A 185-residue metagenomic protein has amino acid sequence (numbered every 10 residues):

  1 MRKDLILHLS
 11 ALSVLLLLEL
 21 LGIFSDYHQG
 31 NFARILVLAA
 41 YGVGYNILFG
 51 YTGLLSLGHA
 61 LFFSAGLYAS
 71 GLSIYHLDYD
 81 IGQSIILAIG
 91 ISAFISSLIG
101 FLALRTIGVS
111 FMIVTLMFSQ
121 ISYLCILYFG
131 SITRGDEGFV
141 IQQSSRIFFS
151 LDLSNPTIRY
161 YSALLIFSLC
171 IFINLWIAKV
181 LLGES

Functional and structural regions predicted by a protein language model:
M1-S185: Transmembrane alpha-helices and adjacent helix-loop boundaries
